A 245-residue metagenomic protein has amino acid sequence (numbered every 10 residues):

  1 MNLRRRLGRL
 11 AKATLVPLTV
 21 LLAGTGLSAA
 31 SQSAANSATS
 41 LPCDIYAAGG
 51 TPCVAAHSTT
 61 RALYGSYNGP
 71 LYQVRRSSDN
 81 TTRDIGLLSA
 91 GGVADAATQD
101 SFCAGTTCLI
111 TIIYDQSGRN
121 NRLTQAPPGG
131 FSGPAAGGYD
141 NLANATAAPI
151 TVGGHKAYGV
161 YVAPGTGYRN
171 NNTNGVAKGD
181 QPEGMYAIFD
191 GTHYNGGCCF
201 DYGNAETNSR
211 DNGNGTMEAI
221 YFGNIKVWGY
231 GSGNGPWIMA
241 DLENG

Functional and structural regions predicted by a protein language model:
M1-R4, A11-T14, N120-G245: Extracellular glycan-recognition modules
N2-S33: Secretory targeting and sorting signals
A11, L27-A29, C53, Y72 (+1 more regions): Polar low-complexity intrinsically disordered regions enriched in Ser/Thr and small residues
T14, T19, T25, T39 (+14 more regions): Residue-identity detector for threonine
G26-A30, A62, G129-S132, E206: A sequence-level detector of short, solvent-exposed, charge-rich linear segments
N36-G137, G179, Y186: GGW-centered surface loops in extracellular recognition modules
